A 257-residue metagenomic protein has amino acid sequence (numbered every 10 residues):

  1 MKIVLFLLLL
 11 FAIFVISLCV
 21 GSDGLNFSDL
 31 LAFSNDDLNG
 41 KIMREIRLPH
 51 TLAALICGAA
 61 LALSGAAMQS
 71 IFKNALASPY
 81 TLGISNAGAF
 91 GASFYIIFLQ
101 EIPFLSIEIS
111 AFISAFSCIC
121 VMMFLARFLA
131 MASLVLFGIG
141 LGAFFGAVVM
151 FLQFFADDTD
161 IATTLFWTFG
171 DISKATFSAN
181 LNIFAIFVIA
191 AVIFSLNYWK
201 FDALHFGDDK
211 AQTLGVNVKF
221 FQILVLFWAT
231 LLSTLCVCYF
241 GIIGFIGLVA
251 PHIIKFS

Functional and structural regions predicted by a protein language model:
M1-S257: Alpha-helical transmembrane segments in inner-membrane proteins
